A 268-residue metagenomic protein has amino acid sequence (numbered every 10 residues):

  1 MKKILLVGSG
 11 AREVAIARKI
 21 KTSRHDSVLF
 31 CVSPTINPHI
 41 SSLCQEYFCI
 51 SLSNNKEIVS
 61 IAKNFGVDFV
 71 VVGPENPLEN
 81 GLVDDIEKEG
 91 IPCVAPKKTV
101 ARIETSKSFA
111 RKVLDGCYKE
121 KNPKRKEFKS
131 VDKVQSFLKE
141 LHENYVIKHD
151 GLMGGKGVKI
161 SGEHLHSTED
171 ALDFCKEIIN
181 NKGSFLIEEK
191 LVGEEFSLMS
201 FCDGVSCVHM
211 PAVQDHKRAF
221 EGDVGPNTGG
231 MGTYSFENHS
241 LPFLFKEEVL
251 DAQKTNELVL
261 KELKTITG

Functional and structural regions predicted by a protein language model:
M1-K98: ATP-binding N-terminal substructure of ATP-dependent carboxylate-amine bond-forming enzymes
L6, C31-V32, V71-V72, C93-P96 (+4 more regions): General beta-strand structural signal in soluble alpha/beta enzymes
E13, P77-G81, V134, M153 (+3 more regions): Glycine-rich nucleotide phosphate-binding loop and flanking beta-alpha elements of Rossmann-like dinucleotide-binding
I40-S42, V59, R102-S108, G157 (+1 more regions): Short, charged, surface-exposed secondary-structure boundary motifs
A62-V67, E140-L141, N180-N181: Glycine-rich phosphate-binding loop signature in dinucleotide/nucleotide-binding domains
V94-G157, G162: A conserved helix-loop-beta module that forms one wall/lid of the active-site cleft in ATP-utilizing catalytic domains
H142, S161-G268: Internal nucleotide-binding/catalytic subdomain
